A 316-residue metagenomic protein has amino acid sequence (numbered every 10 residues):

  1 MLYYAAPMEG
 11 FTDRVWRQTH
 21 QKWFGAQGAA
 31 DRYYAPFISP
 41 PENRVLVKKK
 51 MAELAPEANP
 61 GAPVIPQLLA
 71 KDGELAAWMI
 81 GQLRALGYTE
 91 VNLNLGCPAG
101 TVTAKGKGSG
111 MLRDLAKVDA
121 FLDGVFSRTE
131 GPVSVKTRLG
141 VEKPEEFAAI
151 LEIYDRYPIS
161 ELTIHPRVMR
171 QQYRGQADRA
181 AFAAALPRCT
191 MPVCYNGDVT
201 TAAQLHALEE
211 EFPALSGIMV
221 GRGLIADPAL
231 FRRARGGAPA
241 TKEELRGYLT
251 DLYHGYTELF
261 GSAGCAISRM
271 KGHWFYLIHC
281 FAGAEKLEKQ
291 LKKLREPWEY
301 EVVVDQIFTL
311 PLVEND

Functional and structural regions predicted by a protein language model:
M1-D316: Flavin-dependent oxidoreductase catalytic cores
